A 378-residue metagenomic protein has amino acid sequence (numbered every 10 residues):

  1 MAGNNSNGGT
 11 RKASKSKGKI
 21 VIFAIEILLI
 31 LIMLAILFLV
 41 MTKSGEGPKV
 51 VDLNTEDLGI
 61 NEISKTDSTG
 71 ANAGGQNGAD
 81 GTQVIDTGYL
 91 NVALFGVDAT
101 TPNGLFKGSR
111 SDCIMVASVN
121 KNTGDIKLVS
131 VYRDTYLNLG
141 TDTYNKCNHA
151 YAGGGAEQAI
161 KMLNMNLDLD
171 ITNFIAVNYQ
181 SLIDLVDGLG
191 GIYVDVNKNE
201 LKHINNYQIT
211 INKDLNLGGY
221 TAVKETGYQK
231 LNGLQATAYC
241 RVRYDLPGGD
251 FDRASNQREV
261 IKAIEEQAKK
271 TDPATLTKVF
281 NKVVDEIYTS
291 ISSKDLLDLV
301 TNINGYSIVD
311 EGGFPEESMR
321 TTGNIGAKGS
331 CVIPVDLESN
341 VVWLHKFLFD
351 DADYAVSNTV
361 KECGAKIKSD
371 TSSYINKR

Functional and structural regions predicted by a protein language model:
A2-A13, K17-R378: Non-catalytic, solvent-exposed segments at the cell envelope interface
